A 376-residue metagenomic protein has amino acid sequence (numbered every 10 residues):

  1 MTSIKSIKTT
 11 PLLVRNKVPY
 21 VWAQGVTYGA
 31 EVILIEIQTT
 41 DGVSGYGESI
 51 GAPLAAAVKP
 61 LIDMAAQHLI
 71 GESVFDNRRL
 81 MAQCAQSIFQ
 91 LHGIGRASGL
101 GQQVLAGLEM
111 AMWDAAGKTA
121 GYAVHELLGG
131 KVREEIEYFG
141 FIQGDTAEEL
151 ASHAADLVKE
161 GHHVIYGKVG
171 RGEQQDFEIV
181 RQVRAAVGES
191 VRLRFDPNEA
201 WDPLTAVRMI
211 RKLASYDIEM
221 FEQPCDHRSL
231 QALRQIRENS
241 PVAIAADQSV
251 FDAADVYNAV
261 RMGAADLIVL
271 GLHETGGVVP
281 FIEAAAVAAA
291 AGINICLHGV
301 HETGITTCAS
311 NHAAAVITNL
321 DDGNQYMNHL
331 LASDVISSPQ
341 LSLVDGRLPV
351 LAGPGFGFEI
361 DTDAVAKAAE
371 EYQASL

Functional and structural regions predicted by a protein language model:
M1-Y46, I50, H329-D334: Structured beta-strand/loop patches that form or line metal/cofactor-binding pockets in enzymes
I4, G42, A65, L108 (+7 more regions): Conserved, mostly hydrophobic/aromatic
S6, Q38-T119: Metal- or metallocofactor-binding catalytic centers and their adjacent structured scaffolds across diverse enzyme
K59-A66, E109, W113-D114, H125 (+6 more regions): Predominant activation on well-ordered alpha-helical scaffold segments within soluble catalytic domains
E126-S240: Metal-dependent enolase-superfamily TIM-barrel catalytic cores that perform enediolate-based chemistry
R211, D217, R228-A245, V250-R347 (+1 more regions): Shared catalytic-loop signature of beta/alpha-barrel
F356-L376: Extended hydrophobic packing segments that form well-structured cores
